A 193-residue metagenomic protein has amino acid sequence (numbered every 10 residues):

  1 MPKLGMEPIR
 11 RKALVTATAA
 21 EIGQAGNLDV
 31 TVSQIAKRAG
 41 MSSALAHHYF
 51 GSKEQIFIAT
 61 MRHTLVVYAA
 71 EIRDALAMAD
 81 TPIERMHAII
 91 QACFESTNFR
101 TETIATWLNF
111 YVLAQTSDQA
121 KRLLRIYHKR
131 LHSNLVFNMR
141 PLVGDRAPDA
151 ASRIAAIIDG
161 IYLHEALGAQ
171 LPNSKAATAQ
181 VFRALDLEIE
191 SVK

Functional and structural regions predicted by a protein language model:
M1-I9, S191-K193: N-terminal intrinsically disordered/low-complexity leader segments
A13, A17-Q55, A59: Helix-turn-helix
A59, R73-E102, A150-I154, T178: Hydrophobic alpha-helical connector segments
R62-Y68: Short, basic, alpha-helical segments at the C-terminal edge of helix-turn-helix-like DNA-binding modules
D74, L123-N134: Short, solvent-exposed amphipathic helices
N98-R122: Amphipathic alpha-helical segments used for helix-helix packing
K121-R125, R140-K193: Hydrophobic/aromatic-rich alpha-helical bundle segments in the mid-to-C-terminal region
